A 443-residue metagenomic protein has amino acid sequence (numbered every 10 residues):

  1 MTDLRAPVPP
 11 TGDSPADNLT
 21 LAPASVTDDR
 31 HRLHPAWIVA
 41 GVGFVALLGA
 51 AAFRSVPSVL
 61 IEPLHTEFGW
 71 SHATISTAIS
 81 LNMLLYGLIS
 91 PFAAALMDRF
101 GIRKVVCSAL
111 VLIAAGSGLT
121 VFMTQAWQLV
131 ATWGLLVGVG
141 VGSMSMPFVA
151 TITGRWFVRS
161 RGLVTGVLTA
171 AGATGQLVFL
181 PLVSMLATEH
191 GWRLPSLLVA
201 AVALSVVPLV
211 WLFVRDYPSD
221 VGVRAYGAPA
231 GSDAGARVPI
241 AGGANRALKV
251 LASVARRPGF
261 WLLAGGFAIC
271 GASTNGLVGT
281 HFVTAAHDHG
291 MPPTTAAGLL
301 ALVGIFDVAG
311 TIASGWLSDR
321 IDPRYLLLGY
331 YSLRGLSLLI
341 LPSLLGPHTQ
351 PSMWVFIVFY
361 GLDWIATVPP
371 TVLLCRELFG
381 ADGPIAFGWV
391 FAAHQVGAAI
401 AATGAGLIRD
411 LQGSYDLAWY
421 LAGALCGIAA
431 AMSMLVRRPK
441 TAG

Functional and structural regions predicted by a protein language model:
I38-H72, S90-A93, L180, G276-V283: Extracytoplasmic
L48, G116, Q128-M144, A268-I269 (+1 more regions): Hydrophobic core of transmembrane alpha-helices in multi-pass small-molecule transporters, especially MFS/SLC-type
P57-I61, A252-I312, A401: Extracytoplasmic gate region of multi-pass secondary transporters
I89-I102, T311-P323, R409-D410: Helix-to-loop junctions at the C-terminal end of transmembrane segments in multipass secondary transporters
V111-T124, L333-G346: C-terminal ends and interior cores of transmembrane alpha-helices in multi-pass membrane transporters/permeases
W133-A170, G380: Cytoplasmic helix-loop-helix junction between adjacent transmembrane helices in 12-TM secondary transporters
V167, Q176, I365, L378-Q412 (+1 more regions): A late C-terminal transmembrane helix in Major Facilitator Superfamily
L168-V221: Helix-loop-helix hairpin linking two adjacent transmembrane segments in secondary transporters
